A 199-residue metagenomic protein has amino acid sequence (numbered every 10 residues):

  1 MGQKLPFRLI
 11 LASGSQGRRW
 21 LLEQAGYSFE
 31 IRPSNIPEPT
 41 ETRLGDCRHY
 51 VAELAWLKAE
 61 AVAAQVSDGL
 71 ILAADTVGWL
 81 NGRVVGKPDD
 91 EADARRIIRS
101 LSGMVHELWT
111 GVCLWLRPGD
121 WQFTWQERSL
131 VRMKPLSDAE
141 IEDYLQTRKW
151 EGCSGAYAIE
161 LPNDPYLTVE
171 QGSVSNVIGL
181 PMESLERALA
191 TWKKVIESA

Functional and structural regions predicted by a protein language model:
Q3-L9, R43-A199: Anionic-ligand binding patches
K4-Y27: N-terminal beta1-alpha1 ligand-phosphate binding loop
G14, S34, R117: Cofactor-binding loop segments of dinucleotide-utilizing enzymes, especially the Rossmann-like FAD- and NAD(P)+-binding
R18, E38-T40, W121: Flexible, glycine-rich phosphate/dinucleotide-binding loops and adjacent beta-alpha linkers at cofactor/substrate
R19, R32, L114-L116: Generic alpha-helical hydrophobic packing signal
W20-Q24, E41, A64-Q65: Short loop/helix-cap segments at secondary-structure boundaries that form the rim of catalytic
F29-T40: A short beta-strand-loop structural module common to alpha/beta enzyme folds
